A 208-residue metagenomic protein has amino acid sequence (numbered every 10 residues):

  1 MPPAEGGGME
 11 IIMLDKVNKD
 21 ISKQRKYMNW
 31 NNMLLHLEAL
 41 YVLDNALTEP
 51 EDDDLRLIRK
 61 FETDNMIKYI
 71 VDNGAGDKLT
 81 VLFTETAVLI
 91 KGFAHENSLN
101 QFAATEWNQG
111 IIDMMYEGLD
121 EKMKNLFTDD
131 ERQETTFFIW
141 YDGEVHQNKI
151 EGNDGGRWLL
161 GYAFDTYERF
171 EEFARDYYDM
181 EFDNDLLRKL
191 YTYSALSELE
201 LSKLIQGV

Functional and structural regions predicted by a protein language model:
P2-P3: Intrinsically disordered, low-complexity segments enriched in serine/proline and basic residues
G6-G76, E85, N100-V208: N-terminal domain-onset segments
V88-L89: Alpha-helical solenoid scaffolds in large eukaryotic transport, assembly, and signaling factors
F93-N100: Short, solvent-exposed aromatic-acidic interface loops
